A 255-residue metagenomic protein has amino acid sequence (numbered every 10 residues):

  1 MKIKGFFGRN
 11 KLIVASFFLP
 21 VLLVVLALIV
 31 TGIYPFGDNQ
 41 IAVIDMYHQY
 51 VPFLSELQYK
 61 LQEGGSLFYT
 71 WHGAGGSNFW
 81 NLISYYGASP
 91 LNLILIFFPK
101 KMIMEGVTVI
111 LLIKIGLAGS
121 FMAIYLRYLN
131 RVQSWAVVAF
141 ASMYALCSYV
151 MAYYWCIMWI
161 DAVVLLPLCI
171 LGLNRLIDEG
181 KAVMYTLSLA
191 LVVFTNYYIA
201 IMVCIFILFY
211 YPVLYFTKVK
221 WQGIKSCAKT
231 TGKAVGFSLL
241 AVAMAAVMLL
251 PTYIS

Functional and structural regions predicted by a protein language model:
M1-I33, K229, K233: Start-transfer (signal-anchor) and selected internal transmembrane alpha helices of multi-pass inner/ER membrane
F7, K11, V43-M46, F79-I83 (+6 more regions): Generic alpha-helical structural element
K11, A15, P99-G106, I110 (+2 more regions): Membrane-interface starts of transmembrane alpha-helices
P20, L112-L129, S134-T217, K233-Y253: Membrane-embedded helix bundles of polyisoprenyl
L23-M122, S142-V164: Membrane-interface coil-to-helix junctions
D38, E63-G65, G76, E179-G180 (+1 more regions): Short loop/turn hinge sites at secondary-structure boundaries
E56-Y59, R175-D178, S226-K229: Short amphipathic alpha-helical coupling elements at transmembrane boundaries
K220-G232: Membrane-interface helix-loop-helix junctions at transmembrane boundaries of multi-pass membrane enzymes, predominantly
